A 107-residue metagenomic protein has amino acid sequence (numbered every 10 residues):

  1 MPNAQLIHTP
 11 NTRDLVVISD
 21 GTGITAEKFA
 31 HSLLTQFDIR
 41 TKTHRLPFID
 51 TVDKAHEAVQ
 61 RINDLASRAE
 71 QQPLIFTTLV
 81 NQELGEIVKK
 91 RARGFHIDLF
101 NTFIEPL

Functional and structural regions predicted by a protein language model:
M1-L33: N-terminal accessory targeting/assembly segments
T12, E70-Q72: A general structural motif
V16, F76, F95-I97: Hydrophobic/aromatic beta-strand patches that form the interior of the parallel beta-sheet core in alpha/beta enzyme
I24, R45-L65, P73-L79, E83-L84: Metallocofactor- and cofactor-centric catalytic cores in central/energy metabolism, strongly enriched
S32-T41: Short helix-loop-beta junction
T43-L46, G94-D98: Conserved beta-strand scaffold positions in the cores of enzyme catalytic domains, especially in NTP/NDP-utilizing
Q82, E86-K89, F95: Polybasic/polar functional segments that serve as interface/processing modules
F95-L107: Long, charge-dense
